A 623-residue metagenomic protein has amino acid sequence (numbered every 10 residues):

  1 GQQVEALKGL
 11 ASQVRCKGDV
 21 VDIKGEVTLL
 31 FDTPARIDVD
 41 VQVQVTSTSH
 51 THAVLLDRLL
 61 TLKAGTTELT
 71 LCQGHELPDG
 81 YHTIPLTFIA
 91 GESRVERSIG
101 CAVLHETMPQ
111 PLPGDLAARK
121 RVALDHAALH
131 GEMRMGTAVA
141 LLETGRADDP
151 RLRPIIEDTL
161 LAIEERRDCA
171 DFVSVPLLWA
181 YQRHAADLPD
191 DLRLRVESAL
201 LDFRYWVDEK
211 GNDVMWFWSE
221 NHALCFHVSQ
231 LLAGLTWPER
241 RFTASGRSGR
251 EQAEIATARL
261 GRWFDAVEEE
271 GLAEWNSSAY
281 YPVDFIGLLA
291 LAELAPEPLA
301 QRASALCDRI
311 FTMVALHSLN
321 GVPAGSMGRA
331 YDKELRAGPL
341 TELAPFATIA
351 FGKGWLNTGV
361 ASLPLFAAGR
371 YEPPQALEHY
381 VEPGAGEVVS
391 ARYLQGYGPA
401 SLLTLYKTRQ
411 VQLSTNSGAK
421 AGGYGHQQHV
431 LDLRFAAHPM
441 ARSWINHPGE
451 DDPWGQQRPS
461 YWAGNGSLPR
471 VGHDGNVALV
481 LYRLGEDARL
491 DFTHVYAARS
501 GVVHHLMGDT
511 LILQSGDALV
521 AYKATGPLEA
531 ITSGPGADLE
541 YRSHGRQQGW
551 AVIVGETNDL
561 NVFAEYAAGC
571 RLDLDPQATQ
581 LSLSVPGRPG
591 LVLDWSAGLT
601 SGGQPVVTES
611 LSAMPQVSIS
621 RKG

Functional and structural regions predicted by a protein language model:
G1-N221, Q252-L260, K353-G623: Ser/Thr/Asn(+Pro)-rich, low-complexity disordered segments
E132-R134, A140-T144, L192-S198, T243-R247 (+4 more regions): Catalytic cores of extracellular degradative/oxidative enzymes
L142-E143, L178-R183, L231-T236, I286-L294: Short glycine/serine- and small hydrophobic-enriched flexible loop segments
R167-Y181, Y205-W218, R262-S277, R309-E334: Charged/polar, low-hydrophobicity segments characteristic of intrinsically disordered regions and flexible loops
W216-D265, E270: Active-site cradle of extracellular carbohydrate-active enzymes
R250-H317: Internal, well-ordered domain-core segments that constitute the primary functional module of diverse proteins
L289, E297-F366: Extended amphipathic alpha-helical segments with heptad-repeat/coiled-coil character used for oligomerization, fusion
